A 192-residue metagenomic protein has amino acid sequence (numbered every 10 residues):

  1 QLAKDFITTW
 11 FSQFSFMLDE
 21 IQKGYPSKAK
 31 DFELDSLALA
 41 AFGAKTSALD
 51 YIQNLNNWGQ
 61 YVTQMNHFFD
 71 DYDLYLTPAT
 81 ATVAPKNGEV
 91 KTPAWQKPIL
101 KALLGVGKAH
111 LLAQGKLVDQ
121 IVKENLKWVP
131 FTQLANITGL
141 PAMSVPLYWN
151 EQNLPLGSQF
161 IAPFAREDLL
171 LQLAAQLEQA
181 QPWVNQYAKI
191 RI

Functional and structural regions predicted by a protein language model:
Q1, V83-K86, E151-Q152, E167-D168: Flexible loop/turn segments at secondary-structure boundaries
Q1-F6, L37-A41: Short connector loops at secondary-structure junctions
L2-A3, Q22-P26, G139: A ubiquitous short alpha-helical element
L2-S12, K91-P93, S158-I161: Short low-complexity, flexible loop/linker segments enriched in glycine and/or proline with clustered acidic
F11-N66, A79-D119, P146: Short helix-loop capping/hinge segments that flank enzyme active sites or metal/cofactor-binding pockets
I52, T63, V118-I192: Structural helix-boundary/capping segments
